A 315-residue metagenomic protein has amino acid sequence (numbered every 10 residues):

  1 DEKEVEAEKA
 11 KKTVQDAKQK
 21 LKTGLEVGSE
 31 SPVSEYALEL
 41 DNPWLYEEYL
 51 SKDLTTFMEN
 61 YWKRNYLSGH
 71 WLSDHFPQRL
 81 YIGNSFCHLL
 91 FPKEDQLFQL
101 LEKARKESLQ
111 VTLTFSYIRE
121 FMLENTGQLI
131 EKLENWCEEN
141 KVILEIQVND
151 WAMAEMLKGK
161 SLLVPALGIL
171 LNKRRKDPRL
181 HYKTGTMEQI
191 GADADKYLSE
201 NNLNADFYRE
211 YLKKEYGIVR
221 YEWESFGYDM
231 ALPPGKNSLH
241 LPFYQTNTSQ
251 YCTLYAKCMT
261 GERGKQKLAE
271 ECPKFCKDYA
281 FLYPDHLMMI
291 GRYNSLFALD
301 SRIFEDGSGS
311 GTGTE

Functional and structural regions predicted by a protein language model:
D1-L100, K106-E315: Active-site pocket-lining/capping segments in soluble small-molecule metabolic enzymes
